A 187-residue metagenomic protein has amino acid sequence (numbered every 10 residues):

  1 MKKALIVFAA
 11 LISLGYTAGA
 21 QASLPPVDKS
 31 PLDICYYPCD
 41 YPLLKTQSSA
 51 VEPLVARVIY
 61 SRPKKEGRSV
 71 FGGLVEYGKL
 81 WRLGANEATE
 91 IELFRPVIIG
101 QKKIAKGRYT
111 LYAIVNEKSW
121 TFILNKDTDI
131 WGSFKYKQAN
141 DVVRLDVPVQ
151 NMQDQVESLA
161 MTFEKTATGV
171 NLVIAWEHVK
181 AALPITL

Functional and structural regions predicted by a protein language model:
M1-S23: Bacterial Sec-dependent N-terminal signal peptides
I6, V58, K106-G107, L183: Short capping micro-motif at the N-terminus of alpha-helices
F8, K65-G67, G100, K106 (+3 more regions): A broad, structure-centric signal for solvent-exposed, well-ordered loop/edge residues that line or flank functional
G19-K79, I130-L187: Primarily secretory-pathway and cell-envelope proteins
K79-I130: Mid-length scaffold segments of soluble, non-membrane domains
